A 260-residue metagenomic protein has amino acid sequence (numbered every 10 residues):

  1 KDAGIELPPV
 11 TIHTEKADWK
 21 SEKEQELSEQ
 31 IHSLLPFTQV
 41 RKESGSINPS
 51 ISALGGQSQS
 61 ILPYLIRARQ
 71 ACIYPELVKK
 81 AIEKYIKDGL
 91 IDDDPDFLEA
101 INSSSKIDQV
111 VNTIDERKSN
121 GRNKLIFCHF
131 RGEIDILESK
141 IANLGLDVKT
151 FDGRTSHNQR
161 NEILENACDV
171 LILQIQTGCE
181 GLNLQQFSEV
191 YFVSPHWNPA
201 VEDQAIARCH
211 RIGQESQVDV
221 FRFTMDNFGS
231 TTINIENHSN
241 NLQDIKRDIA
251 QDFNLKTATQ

Functional and structural regions predicted by a protein language model:
K1, T14-P36: Interdomain motor-coupling "hinge/lid" segment immediately C-terminal to the ATP-binding subdomain of NTP-driven enzymes
K1-T11, V40-S44, Q251-A258: Coupling/hinge elements of helicase-like and P-loop NTPase modules
I5-K23, N48-L171, Q176-L182, T259-Q260: Conserved Helicase C-terminal RecA-like lobe
V10-I12, L144-L146, Q185-E189, Q214-F221: Short glycine-/polar-rich loops that comprise or flank the Walker A/P-loop and associated switch/sensor motifs
K16, T150, F192, R222-T224: Structural signal for conserved beta-strand scaffold positions within catalytic alpha/beta enzyme cores
H32-S46: Cytochrome P450 catalytic domain signature, combining two hallmark sequence patches
I134-E138, Q159-N161, L171-Q217: SF2 helicase motor core recognition
W197-I206, H210-Q260: A conserved SF2-helicase RecA2
